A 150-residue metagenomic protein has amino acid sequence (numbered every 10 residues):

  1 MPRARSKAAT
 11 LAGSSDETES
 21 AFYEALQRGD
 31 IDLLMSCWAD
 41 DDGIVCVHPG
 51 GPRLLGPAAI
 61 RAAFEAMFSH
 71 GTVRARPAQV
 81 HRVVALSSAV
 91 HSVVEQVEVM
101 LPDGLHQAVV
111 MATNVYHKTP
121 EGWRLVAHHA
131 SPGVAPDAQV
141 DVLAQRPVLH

Functional and structural regions predicted by a protein language model:
M1-A39, I44-H150: A beta-strand edge to alpha-helix "cap/lid" segment located at domain peripheries
